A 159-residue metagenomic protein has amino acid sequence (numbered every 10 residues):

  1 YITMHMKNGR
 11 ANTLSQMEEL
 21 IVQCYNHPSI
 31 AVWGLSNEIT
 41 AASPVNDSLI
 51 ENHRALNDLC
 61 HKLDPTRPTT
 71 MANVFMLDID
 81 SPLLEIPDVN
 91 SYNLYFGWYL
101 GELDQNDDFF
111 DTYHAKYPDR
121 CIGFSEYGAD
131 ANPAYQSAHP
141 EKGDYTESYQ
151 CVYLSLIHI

Functional and structural regions predicted by a protein language model:
Y1-L103, D107-R120, A131-Y145: Active-site mouth of glycoside hydrolases
F110, Q150-S155: Short, hydrophobic/amphipathic alpha-helical packing segments that form internal helix faces or helix-helix interfaces
E126: Conserved active-site aspartate in kinases
H158-I159: Conserved small/polar residues in nucleotide/adenosyl-binding loops
